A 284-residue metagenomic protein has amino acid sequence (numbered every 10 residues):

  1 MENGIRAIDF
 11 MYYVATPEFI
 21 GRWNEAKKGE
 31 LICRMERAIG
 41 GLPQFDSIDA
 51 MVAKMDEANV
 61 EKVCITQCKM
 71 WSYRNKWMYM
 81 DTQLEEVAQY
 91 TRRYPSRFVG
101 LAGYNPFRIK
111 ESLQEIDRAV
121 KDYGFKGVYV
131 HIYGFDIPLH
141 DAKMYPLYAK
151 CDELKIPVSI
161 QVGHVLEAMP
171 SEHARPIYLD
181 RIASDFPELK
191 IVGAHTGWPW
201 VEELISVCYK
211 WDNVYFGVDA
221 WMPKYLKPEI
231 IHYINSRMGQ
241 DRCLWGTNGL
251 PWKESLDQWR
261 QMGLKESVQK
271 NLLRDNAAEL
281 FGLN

Functional and structural regions predicted by a protein language model:
M1-K62, R118, M238-L244, W252-N284: Mid-to-C-terminal alpha-helical segments outside catalytic/metal-binding sites
D9, K62-Q67, G103, V192-A194 (+3 more regions): Short beta-strand segments
M11, M55, V87, A119 (+7 more regions): Conserved, mostly hydrophobic/aromatic
Y13-A15, C68, Y133, T196-G197 (+2 more regions): Flexible loop residues that form catalytic and substrate-binding hotspots at small-molecule/glycan-binding clefts
E18-W23, N75-M78, L113-Q114, S171-E172 (+4 more regions): Short aromatic-enriched loop/helix-cap "lid" or pocket-rim segments at secondary-structure transitions that line
D46-K54, T82-A88, Q114, P176-L179 (+2 more regions): Alpha-helical scaffolding within the catalytic cores of extracellular/periplasmic polymer-degrading hydrolases
E61-K62, Q67-I160, H164-L166, P170-H173: Active-site gating/metal-coordination segments in enzymes
Y123-G127, D136-L244: Catalytic pocket-lining loop regions of alpha/beta-barrel enzymes, especially the amidohydrolase/enolase/GH5 lineages
